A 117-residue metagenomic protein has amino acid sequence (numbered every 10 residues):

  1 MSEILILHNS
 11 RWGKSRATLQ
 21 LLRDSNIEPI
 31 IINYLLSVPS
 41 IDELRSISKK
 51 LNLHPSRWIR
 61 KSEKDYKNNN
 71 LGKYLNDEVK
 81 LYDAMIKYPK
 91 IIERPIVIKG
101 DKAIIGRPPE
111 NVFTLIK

Functional and structural regions predicted by a protein language model:
M1-S25, P29-Y34: Local sequence-structure signature of Cys/Sec-based thiol-disulfide redox active-site neighborhoods
L36-K117: Thiol/selenol-based redox catalytic cores and closely related redox-interacting motifs
